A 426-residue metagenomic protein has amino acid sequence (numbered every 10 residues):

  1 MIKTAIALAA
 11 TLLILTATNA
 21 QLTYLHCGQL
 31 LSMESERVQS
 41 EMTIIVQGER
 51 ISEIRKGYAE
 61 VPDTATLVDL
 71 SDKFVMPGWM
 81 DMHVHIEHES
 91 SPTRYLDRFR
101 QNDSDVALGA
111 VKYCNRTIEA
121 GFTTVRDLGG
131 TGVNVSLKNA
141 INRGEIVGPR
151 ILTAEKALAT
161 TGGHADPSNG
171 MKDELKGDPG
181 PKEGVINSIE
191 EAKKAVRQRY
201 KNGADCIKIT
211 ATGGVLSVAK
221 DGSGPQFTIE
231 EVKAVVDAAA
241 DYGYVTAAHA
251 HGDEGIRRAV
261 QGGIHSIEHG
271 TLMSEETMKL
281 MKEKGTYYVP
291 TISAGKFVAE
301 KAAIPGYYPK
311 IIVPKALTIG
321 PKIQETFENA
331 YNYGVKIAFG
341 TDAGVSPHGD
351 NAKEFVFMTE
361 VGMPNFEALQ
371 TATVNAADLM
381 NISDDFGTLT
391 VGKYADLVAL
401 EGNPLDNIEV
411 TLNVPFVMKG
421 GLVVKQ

Functional and structural regions predicted by a protein language model:
L30, E34-M76: Histidine-rich, glycine-flanked metal-binding segment
Q39, G48, A372-V374, D378 (+1 more regions): C-terminal cap of metal-dependent C-N hydrolases
K73-R143, T161-S168, E230, E254 (+1 more regions): Metal-associated gating/positioning segment near the N- to mid-region
H88-V106, N115, T161-G180, V215-I229 (+1 more regions): Active-site gating loops and adjacent loop-to-helix segments of metal-dependent hydrolytic enzymes
S90-T93, G163-H164, S217-A219, I256-G262 (+5 more regions): Histidine/acidic-residue-rich catalytic or RNA/ligand-binding cores of hydrolases and nuclease-related proteins
R98, D241, V245, K310-I311 (+1 more regions): His/Asp/Glu-enriched, well-ordered alpha-helical/loop segment that forms or immediately abuts the divalent-metal
G109-N134, V147-A157, A204-S217, V245 (+2 more regions): Divalent metal-dependent hydrolysis catalytic cores, especially in the metallo-beta-lactamase
E191-Y288, T318-I337: Histidine/acidic residue-rich metal-binding segments in metalloenzymes
